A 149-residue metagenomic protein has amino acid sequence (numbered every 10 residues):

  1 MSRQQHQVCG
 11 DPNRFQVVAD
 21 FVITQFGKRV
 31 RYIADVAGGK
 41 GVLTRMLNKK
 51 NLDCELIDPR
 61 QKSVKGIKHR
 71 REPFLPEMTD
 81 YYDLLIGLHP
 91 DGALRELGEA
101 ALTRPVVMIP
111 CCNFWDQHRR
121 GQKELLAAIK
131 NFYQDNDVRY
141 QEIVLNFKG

Functional and structural regions predicted by a protein language model:
M1-A34, K40-K49: S-adenosyl-L-methionine
A34-E77: SAM cofactor-binding core of SAM-dependent methyltransferases, primarily the Rossmann-like beta-alpha-beta module
N48-K49, G98-L102, Q134: Anion (oxyanion) recognition and catalysis
D53-I57, V106, V138-Y140: Hydrophobic anchor at the start of a short beta-strand that flanks the dinucleotide cofactor-binding loop
V64-K68, F114-E124: Short, charged, surface-exposed secondary-structure boundary motifs
D83-L97, A101, C112: A short SAM/SAH-binding and catalytic strip from SAM-dependent methyltransferases
R104-H118: Conserved beta-strand signature within the Rossmann-like core of class I S-adenosyl-L-methionine
R120-G149: Active-site capping/gating segments
